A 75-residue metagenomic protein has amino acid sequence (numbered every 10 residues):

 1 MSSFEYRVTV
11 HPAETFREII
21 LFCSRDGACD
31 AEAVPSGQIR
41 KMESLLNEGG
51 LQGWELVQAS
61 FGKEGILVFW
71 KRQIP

Functional and structural regions predicted by a protein language model:
M1-P75: Terminus-proximal functional modules
